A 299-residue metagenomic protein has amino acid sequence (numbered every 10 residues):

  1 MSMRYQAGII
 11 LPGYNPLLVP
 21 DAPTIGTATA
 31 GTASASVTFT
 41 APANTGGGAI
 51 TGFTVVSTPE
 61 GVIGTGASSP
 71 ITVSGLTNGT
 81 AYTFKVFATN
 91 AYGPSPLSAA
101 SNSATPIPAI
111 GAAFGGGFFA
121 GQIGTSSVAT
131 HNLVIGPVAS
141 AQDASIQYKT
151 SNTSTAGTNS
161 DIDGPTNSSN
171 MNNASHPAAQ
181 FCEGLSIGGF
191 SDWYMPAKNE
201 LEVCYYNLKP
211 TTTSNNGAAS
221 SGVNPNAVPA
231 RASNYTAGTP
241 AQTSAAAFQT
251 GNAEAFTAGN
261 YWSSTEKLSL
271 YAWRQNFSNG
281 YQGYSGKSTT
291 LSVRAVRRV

Functional and structural regions predicted by a protein language model:
M1-T24, P108-G116, R294-V299: Enriched but not universal
P12-A49, N78, Y92-P108: Pro/Thr/Ser/Gly-rich low-complexity, intrinsically disordered linker/stalk tracts
T54-P59: Conserved aromatic beta-strand anchor motif in extracellular beta-sandwich/beta-rich domains
V62-S68: Short beta-strand segments within Ig-like beta-sandwich modules, predominantly Fibronectin type-III
V73-S95: Beta-strand-rich modules
P108-W193, G259, Y271-R274, T289-V296: Extracellular adhesion/carbohydrate-recognition regions
A179-D192, K198-F277: An exposed tryptophan-centered "aromatic clamp" motif
N276-T289: Carbohydrate-recognition loop of C-type lectin domains
